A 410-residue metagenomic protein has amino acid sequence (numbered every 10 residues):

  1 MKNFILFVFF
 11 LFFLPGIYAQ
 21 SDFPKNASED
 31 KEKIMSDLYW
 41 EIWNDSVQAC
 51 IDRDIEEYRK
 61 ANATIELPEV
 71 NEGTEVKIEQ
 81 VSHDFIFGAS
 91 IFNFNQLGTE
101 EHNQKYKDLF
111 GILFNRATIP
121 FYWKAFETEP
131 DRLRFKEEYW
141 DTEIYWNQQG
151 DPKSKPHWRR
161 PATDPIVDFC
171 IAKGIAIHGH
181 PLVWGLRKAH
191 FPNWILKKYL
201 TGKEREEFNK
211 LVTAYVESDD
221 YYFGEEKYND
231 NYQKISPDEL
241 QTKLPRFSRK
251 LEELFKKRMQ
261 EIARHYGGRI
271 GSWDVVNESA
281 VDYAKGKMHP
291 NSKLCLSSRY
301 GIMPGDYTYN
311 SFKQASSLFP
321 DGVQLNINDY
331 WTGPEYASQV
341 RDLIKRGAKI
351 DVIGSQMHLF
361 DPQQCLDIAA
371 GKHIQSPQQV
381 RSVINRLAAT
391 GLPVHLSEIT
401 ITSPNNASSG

Functional and structural regions predicted by a protein language model:
F4-F13: Sec-dependent N-terminal signal peptides
I17, S21-Q96, R116, T128-E129 (+4 more regions): Beta-strand-rich domain onsets/edges
I65, A117, C170, I262 (+2 more regions): Conserved, mostly hydrophobic/aromatic
S90-F94, Y122, L182-W184, V275-E278 (+3 more regions): Active-site beta-loop-alpha junctions enriched in small/polar residues
N95-G111, F255-I262, G333-L343: Short, acidic/polar
F114, F121-P237, T242, L254 (+3 more regions): Aromatic-lined substrate-binding rim segments of carbohydrate-active enzymes
H157-A176, M288-S408: Glycoside hydrolase catalytic-domain groove-lining segments
W184-L196, D274-S297: Active-site-proximal loop/short-helix segments that contain or immediately flank catalytic acid/base residue(s)
